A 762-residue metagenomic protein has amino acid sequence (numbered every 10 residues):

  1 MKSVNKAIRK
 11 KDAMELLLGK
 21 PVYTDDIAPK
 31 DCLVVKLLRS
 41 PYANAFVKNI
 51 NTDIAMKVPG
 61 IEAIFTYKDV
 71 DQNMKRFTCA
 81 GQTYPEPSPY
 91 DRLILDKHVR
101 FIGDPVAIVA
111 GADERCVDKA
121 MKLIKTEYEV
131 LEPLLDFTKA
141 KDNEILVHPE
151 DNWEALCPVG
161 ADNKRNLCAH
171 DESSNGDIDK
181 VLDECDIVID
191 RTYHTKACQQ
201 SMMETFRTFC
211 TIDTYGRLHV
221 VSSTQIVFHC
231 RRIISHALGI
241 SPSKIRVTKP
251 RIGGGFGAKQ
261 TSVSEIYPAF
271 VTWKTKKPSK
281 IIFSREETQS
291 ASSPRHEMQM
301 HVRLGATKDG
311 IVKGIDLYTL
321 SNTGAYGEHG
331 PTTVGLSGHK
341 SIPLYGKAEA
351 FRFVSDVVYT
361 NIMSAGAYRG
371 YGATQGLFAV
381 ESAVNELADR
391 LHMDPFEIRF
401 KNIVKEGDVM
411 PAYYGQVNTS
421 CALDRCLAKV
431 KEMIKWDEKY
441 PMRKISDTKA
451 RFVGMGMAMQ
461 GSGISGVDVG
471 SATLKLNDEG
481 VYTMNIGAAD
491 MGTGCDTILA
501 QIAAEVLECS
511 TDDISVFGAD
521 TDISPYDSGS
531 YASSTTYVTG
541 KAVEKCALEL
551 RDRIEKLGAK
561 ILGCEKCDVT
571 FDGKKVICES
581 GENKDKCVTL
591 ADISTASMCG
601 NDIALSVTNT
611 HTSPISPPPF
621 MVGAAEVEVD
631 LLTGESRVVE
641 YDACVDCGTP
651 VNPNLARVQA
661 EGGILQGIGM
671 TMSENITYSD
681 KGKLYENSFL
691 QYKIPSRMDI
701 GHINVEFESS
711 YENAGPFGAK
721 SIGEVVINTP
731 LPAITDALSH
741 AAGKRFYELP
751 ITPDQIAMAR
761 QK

Functional and structural regions predicted by a protein language model:
M1-G160, K274, S679: Flexible, low-hydrophobicity surface segments
K6, D12-L18, Q82-P85, A161-T208 (+5 more regions): Glycine-rich loop/linker segments at domain edges
Y67-K68, G239-K244, K274-S279, K308 (+3 more regions): C-terminal catalytic domains of large/alpha subunits in multi-subunit enzymes
M74-C79, A120-L123, S201, R231-I233 (+11 more regions): Short acidic, glycine/serine/threonine-rich loops at helix termini
K97-H98, S241-S243, T248-K249, W273-S284 (+1 more regions): Conserved catalytic cysteine-centered active-site region of acyl-thioester-dependent Claisen-condensing enzymes
V147-L238, I403-V481, P614, Y685-E706: Helix-loop-helix junctions that connect adjacent transmembrane helices in secondary transporters/permeases, recognized
R246, G253-K276, K280-I281, C495-A503: Thiamine diphosphate
S462-S524, T539: Catalytic phosphate/nucleotide-handling subdomain of diverse soluble enzymes
